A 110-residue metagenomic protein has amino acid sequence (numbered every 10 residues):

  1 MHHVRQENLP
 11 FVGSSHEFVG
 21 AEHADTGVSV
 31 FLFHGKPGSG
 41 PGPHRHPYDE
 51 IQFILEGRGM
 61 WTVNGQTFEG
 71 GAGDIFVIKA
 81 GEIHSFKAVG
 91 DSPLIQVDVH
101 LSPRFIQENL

Functional and structural regions predicted by a protein language model:
M1-V28, N109-L110: A short, N-terminal "cap"/entry segment at the start of jelly-roll beta-barrel domains of the cupin/DSBH fold
S15, V30-H46: Conserved short histidine dyad/triad with adjacent acidic residue
G20-E22, G40-H46, K87-V89, E108-N109: Short histidine-centered beta-strand/loop micro-motifs that create catalytic or ligand/metal-coordination sites
V30, V77, S92-N109: A short hydrophobic beta-strand segment most commonly corresponding to one strand of the jelly-roll/cupin
H34-K36, H46-W61: Short, conserved beta-strand element in jelly-roll/cupin
P43, W61-T62, I78, H84-G90: Short beta-strand His + acidic residue motifs that chelate non-heme Fe in jelly-roll/DSBH and cupin folds
P47, Q66, E82-I83, S92 (+1 more regions): A generic "binding-loop/recognition-motif" signal
Q66-G81: Short acidic-glycine-tyrosine-enriched beta hairpin
